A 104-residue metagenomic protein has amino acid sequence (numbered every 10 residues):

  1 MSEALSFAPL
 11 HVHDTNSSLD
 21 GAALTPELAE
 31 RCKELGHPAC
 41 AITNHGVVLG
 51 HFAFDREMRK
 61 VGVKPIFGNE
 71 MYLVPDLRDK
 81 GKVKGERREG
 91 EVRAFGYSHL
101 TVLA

Functional and structural regions predicted by a protein language model:
M1-A104: Phosphodiester-processing cores and adjacent nucleic acid-binding clamps
